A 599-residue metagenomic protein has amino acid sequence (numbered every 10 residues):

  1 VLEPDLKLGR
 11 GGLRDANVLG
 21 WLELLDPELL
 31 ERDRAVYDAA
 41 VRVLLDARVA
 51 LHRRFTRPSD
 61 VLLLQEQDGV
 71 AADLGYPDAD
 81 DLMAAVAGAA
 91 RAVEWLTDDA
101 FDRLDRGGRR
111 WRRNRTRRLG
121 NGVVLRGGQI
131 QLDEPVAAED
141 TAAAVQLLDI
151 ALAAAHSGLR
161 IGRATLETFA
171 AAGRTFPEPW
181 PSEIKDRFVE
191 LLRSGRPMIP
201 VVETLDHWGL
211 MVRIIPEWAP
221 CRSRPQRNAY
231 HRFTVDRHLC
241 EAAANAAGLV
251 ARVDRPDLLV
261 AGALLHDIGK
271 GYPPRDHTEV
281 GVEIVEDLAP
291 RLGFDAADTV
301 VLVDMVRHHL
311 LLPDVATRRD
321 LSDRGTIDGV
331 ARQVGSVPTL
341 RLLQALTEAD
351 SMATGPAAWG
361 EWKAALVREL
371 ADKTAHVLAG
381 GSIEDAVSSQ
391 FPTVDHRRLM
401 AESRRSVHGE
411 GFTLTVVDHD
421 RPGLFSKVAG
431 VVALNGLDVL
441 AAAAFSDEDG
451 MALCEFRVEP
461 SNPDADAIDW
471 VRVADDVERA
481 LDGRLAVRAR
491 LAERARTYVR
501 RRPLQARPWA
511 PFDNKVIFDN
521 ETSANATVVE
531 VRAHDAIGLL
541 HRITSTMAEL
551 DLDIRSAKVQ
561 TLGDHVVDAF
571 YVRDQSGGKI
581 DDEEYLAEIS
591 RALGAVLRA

Functional and structural regions predicted by a protein language model:
V1-A229: Non-catalytic interface/linker regions that flank or bridge core catalytic/transmembrane domains
L8-D15, A35-V43, A85, P197 (+14 more regions): Secondary-structure capping and boundary motifs in well-ordered enzyme cores
A16, A47, L205, A242 (+4 more regions): His-Asp-centered metal-binding catalytic motifs of divalent-metal-dependent phosphohydrolases/nucleases
D26, R213, G248-D257, G271-D276 (+5 more regions): Secondary-structure transition/capping motifs at alpha-helix termini and the adjoining loop/turn into the next element
L44, E178-W180, N228-A229, L288 (+3 more regions): Short low-complexity, flexible loop/linker segments enriched in glycine and/or proline with clustered acidic
F55, L62, G69-A72, Y76 (+3 more regions): Non-catalytic interaction/regulatory segments
R117-P135, S157, H207-P273, A510-N514 (+2 more regions): Active-site-adjacent "gating/activation" loops or surface patches in catalytic cores
T175-K185, V189, A246, A289 (+4 more regions): Conserved catalytic alpha/beta cores of large enzymes that bind or transform nucleotide phosphates and polynucleotides
